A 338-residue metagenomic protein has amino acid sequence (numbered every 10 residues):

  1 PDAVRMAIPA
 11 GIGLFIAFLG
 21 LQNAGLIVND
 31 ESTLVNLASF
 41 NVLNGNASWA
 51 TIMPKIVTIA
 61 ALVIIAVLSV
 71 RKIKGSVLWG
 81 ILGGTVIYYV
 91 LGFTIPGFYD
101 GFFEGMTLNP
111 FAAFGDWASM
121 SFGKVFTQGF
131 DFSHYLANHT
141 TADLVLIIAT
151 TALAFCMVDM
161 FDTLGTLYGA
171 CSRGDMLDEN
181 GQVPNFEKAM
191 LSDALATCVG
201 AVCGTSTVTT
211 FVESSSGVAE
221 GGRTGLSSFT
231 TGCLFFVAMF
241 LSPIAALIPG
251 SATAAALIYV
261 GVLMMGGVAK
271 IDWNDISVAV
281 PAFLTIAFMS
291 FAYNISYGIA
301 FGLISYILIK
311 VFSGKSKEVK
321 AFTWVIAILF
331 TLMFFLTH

Functional and structural regions predicted by a protein language model:
P1, M6, M53, V57 (+8 more regions): Membrane-interface starts of transmembrane alpha-helices
P1-I12, G169-V268: Helix-loop-helix junctions within the multi-pass membrane cores of secondary transporters/permeases
P9-G25, K55-V70, G80-F93, T150-V158 (+6 more regions): Hydrophobic core segments of alpha-helical transmembrane domains in multi-pass membrane transport and ion-translocation
A38-A47, I81-E187, F330-L332: Helix-loop-helix hairpins and the membrane-proximal interhelical loops of multi-pass alpha-helical transport proteins
F40-V57, G200-A201, T207, A245-A256 (+1 more regions): Structural signature of hydrophobic alpha-helical transmembrane segments
V67-L78, A219-G225, G266-S277, A292-S296 (+1 more regions): Membrane-helix interface "capping/anchor" motifs
K72-I73, C156-G165, G200-V208, W273 (+1 more regions): Short helix-coil transition sites and intra-membrane helix breaks within transmembrane domains of multi-pass
P96-A112, I248, K270-V280, G298-L303 (+1 more regions): A cytosolic-side transmembrane-helix exit/cap motif
